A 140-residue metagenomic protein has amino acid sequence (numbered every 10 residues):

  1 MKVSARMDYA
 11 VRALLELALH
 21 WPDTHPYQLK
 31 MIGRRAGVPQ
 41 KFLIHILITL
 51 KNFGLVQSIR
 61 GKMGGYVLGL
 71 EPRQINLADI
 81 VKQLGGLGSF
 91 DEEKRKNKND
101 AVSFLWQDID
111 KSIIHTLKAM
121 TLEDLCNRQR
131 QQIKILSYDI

Functional and structural regions predicted by a protein language model:
A5, Y9-V38, V67: N-terminal helix-turn-helix DNA-binding core of bacterial DNA-binding proteins
R12-L15, A78-K82, H115: Generic alpha-helical structural context detector
R34, K51-N52: Alpha-helical residues within the helix-turn-helix
L43-K51: Basic amphipathic alpha-helical segments that dock to polyanions
F53-K62, V67-L68: Beta-hairpin "wing" of winged helix-turn-helix
P72-N97: Conserved segment of winged-helix/HTH DNA-binding domains
K94-I140: C-terminal regulatory/oligomerization modules of transcriptional regulators
